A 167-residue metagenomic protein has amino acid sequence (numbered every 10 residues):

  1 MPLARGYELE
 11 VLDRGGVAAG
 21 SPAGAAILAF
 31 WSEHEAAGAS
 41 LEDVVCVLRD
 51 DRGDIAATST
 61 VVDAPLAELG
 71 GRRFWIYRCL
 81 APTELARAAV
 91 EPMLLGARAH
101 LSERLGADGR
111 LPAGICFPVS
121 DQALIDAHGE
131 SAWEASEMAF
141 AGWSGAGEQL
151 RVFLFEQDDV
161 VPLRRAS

Functional and structural regions predicted by a protein language model:
M1, C46, A141-W143: Short acidic-hydrophobic surface loop/beta-edge motif
M1-V17, P162-S167: Conserved N-terminal entry element of GNAT/NAT acetyltransferase domains
P2-A4, D54, R110: A generic structural signal for short, non-catalytic loop/turn and secondary-structure boundary residues
D13-V17, A23-D51, I55-F74: A conserved beta-strand-loop-helix scaffold within acyl/acetyltransferase catalytic domains
G16, G53, L66, A86 (+2 more regions): Generic "edge-of-domain/loop-turn" microfeature
V45-V47, I55-T60, R73-R78, A113-P118 (+1 more regions): Ordered hydrophobic segments in well-structured contexts
R72-S136: Acyl-donor binding region in acyl/amide transferases
P118-A166: Active-site/acyl-donor-binding loops of N-acyltransferases
